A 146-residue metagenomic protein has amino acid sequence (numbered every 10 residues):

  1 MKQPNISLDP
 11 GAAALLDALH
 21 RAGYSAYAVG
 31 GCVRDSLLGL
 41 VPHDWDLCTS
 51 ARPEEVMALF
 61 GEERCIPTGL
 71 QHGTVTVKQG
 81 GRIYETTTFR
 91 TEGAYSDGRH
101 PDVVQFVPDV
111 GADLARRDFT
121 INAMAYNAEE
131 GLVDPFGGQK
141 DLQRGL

Functional and structural regions predicted by a protein language model:
M1-L146: Catalytic cores of the polymerase beta-like nucleotidyltransferase superfamily and closely associated nucleotide
